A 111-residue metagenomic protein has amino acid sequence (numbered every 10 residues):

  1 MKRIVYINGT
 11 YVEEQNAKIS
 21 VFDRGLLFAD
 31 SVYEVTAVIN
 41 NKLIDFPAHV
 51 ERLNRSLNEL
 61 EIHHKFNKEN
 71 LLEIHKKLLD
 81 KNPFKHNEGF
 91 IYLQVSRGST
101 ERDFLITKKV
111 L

Functional and structural regions predicted by a protein language model:
M1-L111: Conserved alpha/beta cores of soluble small-molecule-handling proteins
